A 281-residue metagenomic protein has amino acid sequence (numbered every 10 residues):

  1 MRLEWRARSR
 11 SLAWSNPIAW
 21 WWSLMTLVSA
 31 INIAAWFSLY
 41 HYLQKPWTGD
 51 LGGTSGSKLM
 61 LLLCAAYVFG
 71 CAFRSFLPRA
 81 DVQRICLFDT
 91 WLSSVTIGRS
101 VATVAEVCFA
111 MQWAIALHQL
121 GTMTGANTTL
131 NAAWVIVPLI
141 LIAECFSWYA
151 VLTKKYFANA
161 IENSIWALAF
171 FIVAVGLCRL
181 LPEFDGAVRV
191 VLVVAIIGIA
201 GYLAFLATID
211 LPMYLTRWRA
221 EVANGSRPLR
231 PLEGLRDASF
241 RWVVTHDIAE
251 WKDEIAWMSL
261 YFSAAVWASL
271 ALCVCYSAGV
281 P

Functional and structural regions predicted by a protein language model:
S15-G49: First transmembrane helix
S29-L39, V173-P281: C-terminal transmembrane-bundle signature of multipass membrane proteins, characterized by strong activation on
W36-P46, S75-V82, R99-A132, P138-L152 (+1 more regions): Internal transmembrane alpha-helix with an interfacial aromatic "cap," most often the third helix
L51-A66, M123-V137, G186-A195: Membrane-interfacial loop-to-transmembrane alpha-helix junctions, especially the N-terminal start
Y67-F73, V137-Y149, A200-L206: Aromatic-anchored segments of alpha-helical transmembrane domains
F69-I97: Helix-loop junctions on the outward
D89-V104, A249-I255: Short aromatic-rich membrane-water interface segments that cap or initiate transmembrane helices in multi-pass membrane
L139-I197: Short helix-loop boundary/capping segments
